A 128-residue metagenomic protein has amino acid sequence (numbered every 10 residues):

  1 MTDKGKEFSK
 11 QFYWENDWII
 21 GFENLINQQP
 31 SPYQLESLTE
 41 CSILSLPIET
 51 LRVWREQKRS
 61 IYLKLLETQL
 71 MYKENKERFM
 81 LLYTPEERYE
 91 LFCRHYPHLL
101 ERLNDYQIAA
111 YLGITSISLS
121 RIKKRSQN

Functional and structural regions predicted by a protein language model:
M1, G5-F8: Hydrophobic/aromatic-rich structural module bridging two neighboring secondary-structure elements via a short loop
S9-E67: Cyclic-nucleotide recognition modules
I19, I61, K76, H98-L99: A general structural signal for well-ordered secondary-structure junctions
S42, K76-F79, N128: Localized chelating/binding microdomains that coordinate divalent metal ions or stabilize phosphate-bearing
R59, R78, L82-P85, E101: Short amphipathic alpha-helix initiation/capping segments at coil-to-helix junctions
T68-R78: Short, Lys/Arg-enriched N-terminal segment that forms or immediately precedes the first helix of a structured domain
Y83, E90-N128: Phosphate-/nucleic-acid-contacting segments
